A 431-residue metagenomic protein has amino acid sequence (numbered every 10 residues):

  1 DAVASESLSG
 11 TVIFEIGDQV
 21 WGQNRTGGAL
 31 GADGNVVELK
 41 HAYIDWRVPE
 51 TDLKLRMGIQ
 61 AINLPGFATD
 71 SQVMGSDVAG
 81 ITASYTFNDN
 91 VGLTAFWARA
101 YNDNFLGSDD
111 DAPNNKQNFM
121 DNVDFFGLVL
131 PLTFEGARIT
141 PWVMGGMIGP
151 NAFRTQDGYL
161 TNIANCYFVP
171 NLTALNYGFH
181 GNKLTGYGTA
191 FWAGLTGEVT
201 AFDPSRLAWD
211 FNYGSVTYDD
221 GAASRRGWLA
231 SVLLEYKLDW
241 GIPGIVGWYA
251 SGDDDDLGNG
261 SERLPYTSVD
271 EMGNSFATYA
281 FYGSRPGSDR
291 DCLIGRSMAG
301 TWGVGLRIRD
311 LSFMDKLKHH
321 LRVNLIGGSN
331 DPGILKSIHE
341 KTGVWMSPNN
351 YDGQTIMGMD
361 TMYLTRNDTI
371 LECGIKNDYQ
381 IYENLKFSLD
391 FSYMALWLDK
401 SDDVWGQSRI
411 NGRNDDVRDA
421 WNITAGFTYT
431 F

Functional and structural regions predicted by a protein language model:
D1-I59, I81-V91, L130-A137, L175-R226 (+2 more regions): Beta-barrel outer-membrane channel/assembly domains of diderm bacteria
E15, A98-A100, M144-I148, G214 (+1 more regions): Active-site beta-loop-alpha junctions enriched in small/polar residues
V20-G22, L64-G66, D103-N104, D253-D255 (+1 more regions): Short catalytic/ligand-binding loop motif for oxyanion handling, primarily in non-cytosolic enzymes, centered on
N24-T26, F105-D109, N151-D157, G221 (+4 more regions): Outer-membrane beta-barrel and related beta-rich outer-membrane complex signature in Gram-negative bacteria
G28-A32, Q72-S76, D110-N114, Q156-A164 (+3 more regions): Flexible, surface-exposed loop regions and adjacent strand-edge segments of Gram-negative outer-membrane beta-barrel
K54-V143, M147-G149: Internal, well-ordered domain-core segments that constitute the primary functional module of diverse proteins
A112-N114, D124, T140-W142, G146-K183 (+1 more regions): Acidic/polar loop-and-plug regions of large Gram-negative outer-membrane beta-barrel proteins
G221-M272, L311: Long, well-ordered mid-to-C-terminal structural blocks that present hydrophobic/aromatic surfaces
